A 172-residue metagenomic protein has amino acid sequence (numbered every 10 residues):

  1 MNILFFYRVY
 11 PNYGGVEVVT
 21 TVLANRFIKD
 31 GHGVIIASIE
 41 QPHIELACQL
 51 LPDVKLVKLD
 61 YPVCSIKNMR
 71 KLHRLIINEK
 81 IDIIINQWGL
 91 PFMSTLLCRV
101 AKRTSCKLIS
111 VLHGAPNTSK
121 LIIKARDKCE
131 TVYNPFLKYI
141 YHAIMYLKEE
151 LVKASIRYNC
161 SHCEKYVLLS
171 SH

Functional and structural regions predicted by a protein language model:
F5-Y13, V19-T20, R26-C64, H172: N-terminal strand-loop element at the rim of the active site of nucleotide-sugar-dependent glycosyltransferases
P52-R74, N86-L90, L137-M145: A short, charged, and often flexible helix/loop element on the N-terminal side of the glycosyltransferase catalytic
L59, V111-H113, L169: Generic beta-sheet signal
R70, E130-Y166: Membrane-proximal helix-turn-helix segments that form the acceptor-binding/catalytic region of lipid-linked
L75-I77, Y158-N159: Structural alpha-helical scaffold elements that stabilize or flank donor/cofactor-binding regions in carbohydrate
K80-D82: Proline-aspartate-enriched helix->loop->beta-strand connector
N86-M93, L112-A115: Short His-centered aromatic/hydrophobic patch
T104-L108, C163-E164: A short helix->loop->beta-strand "cap" motif at the edges of active sites that frequently abuts
